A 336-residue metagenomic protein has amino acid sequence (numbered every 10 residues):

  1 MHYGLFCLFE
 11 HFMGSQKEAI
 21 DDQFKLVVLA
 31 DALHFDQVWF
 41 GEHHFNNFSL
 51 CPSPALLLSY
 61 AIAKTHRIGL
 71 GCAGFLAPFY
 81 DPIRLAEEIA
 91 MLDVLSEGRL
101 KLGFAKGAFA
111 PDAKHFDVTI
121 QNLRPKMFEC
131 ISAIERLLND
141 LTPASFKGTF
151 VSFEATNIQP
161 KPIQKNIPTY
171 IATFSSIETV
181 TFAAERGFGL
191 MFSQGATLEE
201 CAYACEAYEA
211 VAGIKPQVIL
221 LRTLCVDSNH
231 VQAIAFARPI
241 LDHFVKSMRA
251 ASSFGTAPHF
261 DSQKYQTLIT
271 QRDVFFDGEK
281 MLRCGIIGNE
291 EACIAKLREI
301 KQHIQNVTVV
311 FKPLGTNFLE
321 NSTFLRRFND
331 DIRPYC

Functional and structural regions predicted by a protein language model:
M1-L70, I167: N-terminal beta1-alpha1-beta2 module of alpha/beta enzyme domains
Y3-C7, V38-F40, L70-C72, L100-F104 (+4 more regions): Hydrophobic faces of well-ordered beta-strands that scaffold small-molecule active sites in alpha/beta enzyme cores
C7-I20, F75-I83, K165-F174, M281-E290: Active-site mouth loops of central-metabolism enzymes
K17-L29, F174-T181, E290-E299: Short, acidic/polar
L33, L95, R186, H303-I304: Structural motif
H34, E42, A61, L92 (+7 more regions): Conserved, mostly hydrophobic/aromatic
D81-G189, E199-E209, I214: Internal, glycine-rich beta/alpha segment that forms the wall or movable "lid" of small-molecule/cofactor binding
R124-I158, E199-I304: An alpha-helical appendage that flanks or caps ligand/catalytic pockets
